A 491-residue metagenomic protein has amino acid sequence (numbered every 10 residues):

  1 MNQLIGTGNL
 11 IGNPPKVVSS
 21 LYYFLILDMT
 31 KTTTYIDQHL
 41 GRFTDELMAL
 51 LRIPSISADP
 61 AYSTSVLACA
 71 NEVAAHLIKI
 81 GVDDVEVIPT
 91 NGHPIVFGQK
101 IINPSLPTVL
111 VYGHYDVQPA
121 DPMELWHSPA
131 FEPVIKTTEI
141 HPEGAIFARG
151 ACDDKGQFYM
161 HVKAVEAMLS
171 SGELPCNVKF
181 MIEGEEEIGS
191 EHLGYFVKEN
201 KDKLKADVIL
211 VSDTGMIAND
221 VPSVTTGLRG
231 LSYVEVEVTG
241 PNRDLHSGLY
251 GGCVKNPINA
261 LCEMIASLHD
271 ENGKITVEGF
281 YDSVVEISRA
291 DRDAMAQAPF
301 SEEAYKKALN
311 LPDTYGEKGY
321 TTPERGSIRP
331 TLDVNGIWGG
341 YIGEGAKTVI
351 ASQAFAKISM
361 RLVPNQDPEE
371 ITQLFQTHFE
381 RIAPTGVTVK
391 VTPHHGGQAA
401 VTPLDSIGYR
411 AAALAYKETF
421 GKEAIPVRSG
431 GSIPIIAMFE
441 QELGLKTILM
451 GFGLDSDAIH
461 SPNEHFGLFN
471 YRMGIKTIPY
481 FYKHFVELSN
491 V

Functional and structural regions predicted by a protein language model:
K16-D28: Short, Lys/Arg-enriched N-terminal segments with co-localized hydrophobic residues within the first ~10-30 amino acids
T30-M123, S128, Q353, E370: N-terminal helical capping/dimerization or prosegment-like subdomains of hydrolases acting on amide or phosphate bonds
L106-K179, M473: Active-site metal-coordination/substrate-binding segment of hydrolases, especially metallo-dependent peptidases
Y115-V117, M181-S190, S212-M216, G240-N242 (+2 more regions): Acidic, glycine-rich active-site loops and adjacent beta-strand->loop/helix elements that engage anionic groups
A145, G150-G227, N490-V491: Acidic/histidine-rich catalytic neighborhood of metal-dependent amide-processing enzymes
A218-N219, T276-Q353, P364-T377, I382 (+1 more regions): An extended, acidic, His-containing surface patch that forms the Zn2+-binding/catalytic region of metallohydrolases
S223-T239: Flexible glycine/proline-rich, aromatic-decorated loop/lid segments
P241-G248, C253-A304: Polar, glycine-rich mid-to-C-terminal structural blocks that act as macromolecule-binding/assembly scaffolds
